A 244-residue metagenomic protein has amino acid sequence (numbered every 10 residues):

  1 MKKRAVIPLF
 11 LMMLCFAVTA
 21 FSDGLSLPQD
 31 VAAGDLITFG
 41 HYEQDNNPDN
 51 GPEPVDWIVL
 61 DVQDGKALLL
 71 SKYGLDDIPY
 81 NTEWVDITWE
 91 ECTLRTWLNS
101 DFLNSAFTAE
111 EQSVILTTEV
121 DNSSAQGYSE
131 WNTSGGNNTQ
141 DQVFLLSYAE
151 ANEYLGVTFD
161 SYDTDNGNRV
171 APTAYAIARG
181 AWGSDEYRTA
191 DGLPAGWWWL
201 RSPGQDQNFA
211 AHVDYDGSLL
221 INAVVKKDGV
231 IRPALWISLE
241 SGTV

Functional and structural regions predicted by a protein language model:
R4-S22: Sec-dependent N-terminal signal peptides of Gram-positive bacterial secreted proteins and lipoproteins
D23-V244: Collagenous Gly-X-Y triple-helix signature in extracellular proteins
